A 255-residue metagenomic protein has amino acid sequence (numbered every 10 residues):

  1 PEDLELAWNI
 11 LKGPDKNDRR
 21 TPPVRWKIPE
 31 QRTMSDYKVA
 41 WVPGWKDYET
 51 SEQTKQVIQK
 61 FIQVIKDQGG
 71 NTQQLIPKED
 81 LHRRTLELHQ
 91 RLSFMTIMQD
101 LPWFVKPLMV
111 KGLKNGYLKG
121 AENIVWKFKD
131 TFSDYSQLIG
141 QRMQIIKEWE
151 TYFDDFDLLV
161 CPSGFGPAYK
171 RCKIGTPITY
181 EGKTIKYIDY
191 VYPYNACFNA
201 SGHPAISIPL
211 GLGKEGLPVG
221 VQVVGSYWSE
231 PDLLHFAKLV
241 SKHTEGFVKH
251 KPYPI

Functional and structural regions predicted by a protein language model:
P1-L11, A200, P204-G211, E215-G220: Short glycine/serine-rich loop segments
P1-Q56, T244-I255: A short helix-breaking turn/cap at a secondary-structure junction
R19-R25, I139-K147, Y187-I188: Short gly/ser/thr-rich secondary-structure transition/capping motifs
T33-V42, R91-E150, P162-P167, R171 (+1 more regions): Short helix-loop capping/hinge segments that flank enzyme active sites or metal/cofactor-binding pockets
E52-P77, V105-K111, Y135-F156: Acyltransferase
E148-T151, K186-I208: Small-aliphatic-rich amphipathic alpha-helix that forms the alpha element of a beta-alpha
Y169-V191: Short, surface-exposed loop/helix-turn segments at secondary-structure junctions that function as lids/hinges flanking
L217-S226, L233-L234: Short, well-ordered beta-strand elements
